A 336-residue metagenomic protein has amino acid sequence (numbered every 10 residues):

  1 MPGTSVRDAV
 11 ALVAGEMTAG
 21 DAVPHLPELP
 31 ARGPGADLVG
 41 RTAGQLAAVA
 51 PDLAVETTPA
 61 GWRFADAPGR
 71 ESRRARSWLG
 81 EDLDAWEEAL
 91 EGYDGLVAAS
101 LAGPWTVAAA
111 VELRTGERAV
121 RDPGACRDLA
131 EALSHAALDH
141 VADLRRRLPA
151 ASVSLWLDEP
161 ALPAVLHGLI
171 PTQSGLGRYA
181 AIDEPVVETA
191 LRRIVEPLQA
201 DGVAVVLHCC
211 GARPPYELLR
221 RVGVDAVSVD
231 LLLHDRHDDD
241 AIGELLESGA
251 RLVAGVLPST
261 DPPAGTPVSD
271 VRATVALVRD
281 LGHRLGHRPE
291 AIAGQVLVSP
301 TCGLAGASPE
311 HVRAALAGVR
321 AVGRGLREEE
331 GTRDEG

Functional and structural regions predicted by a protein language model:
M1-D122, C126, A130, L218-G223 (+2 more regions): Alpha/beta catalytic barrel-like cores
G20-E28, L96-S100, S152-W156, G202-V206 (+3 more regions): Structural preference for beta-strand elements that scaffold enzyme active sites
P68-S72, T115-E131, H167-V186, D225-S228 (+1 more regions): Glycine-rich tight-turn/loop motif centered on a GG-T
A99, A137, E159, L219 (+1 more regions): Conserved, mostly hydrophobic/aromatic
S100-E117, L148-Y179, P215: Active-site-proximal loop/short-helix segments that contain or immediately flank catalytic acid/base residue(s)
Y179-E188, G202-G211, R220, D225-H237 (+1 more regions): Catalytic beta/alpha-barrel core
I182-D201, S248-G249, R324-G325: Alpha-helix-loop-beta-strand connector modules within alpha/beta enzyme cores
D225-G331: Catalytic-face loop-and-helix region of soluble metabolic enzyme cores
